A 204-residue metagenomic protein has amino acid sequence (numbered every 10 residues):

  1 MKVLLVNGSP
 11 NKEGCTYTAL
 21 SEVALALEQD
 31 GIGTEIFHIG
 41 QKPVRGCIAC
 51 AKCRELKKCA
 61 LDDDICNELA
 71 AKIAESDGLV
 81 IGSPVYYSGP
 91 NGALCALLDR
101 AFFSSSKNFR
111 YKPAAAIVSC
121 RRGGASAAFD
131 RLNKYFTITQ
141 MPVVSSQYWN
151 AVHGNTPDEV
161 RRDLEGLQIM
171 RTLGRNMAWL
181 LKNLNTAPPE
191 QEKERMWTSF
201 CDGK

Functional and structural regions predicted by a protein language model:
K2-D30: N-terminal beta1-alpha1 ligand-phosphate binding loop
L25-I32, G78, F102-S106, K134-M141 (+1 more regions): Generic secondary-structure signature for well-ordered alpha-helical cores
I32-K42: A short beta-strand-loop structural module common to alpha/beta enzyme folds
K42-I73, W197-G203: Cysteine-cluster motifs in flexible loop/terminal segments that predominantly coordinate metals
K58-Y148: Helix-loop-strand module that forms the ligand-binding subsite of alpha/beta enzymes
P142-K204: Glycine-rich phosphate/pyrophosphate-binding loop and the adjoining helix
